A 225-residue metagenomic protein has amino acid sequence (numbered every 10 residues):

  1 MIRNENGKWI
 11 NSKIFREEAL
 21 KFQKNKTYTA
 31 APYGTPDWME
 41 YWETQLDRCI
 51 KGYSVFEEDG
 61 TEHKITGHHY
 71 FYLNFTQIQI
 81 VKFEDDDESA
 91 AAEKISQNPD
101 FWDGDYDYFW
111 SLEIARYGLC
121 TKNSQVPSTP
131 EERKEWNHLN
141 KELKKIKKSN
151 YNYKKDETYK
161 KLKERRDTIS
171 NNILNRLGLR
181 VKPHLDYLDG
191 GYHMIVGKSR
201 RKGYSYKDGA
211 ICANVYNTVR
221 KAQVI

Functional and structural regions predicted by a protein language model:
M1-I225: Phosphate/NTP-binding elements of NTP-utilizing enzymes
